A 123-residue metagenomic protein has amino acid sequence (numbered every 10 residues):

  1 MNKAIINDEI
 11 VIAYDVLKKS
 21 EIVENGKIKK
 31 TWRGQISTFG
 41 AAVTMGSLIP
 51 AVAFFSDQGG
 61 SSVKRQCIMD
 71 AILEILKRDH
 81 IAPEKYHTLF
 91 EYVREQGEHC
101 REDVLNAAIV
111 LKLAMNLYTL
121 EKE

Functional and structural regions predicted by a protein language model:
N2-L89: The feature represents the first ordered module of a protein
H87-E123: Amphipathic alpha-helical binding modules
